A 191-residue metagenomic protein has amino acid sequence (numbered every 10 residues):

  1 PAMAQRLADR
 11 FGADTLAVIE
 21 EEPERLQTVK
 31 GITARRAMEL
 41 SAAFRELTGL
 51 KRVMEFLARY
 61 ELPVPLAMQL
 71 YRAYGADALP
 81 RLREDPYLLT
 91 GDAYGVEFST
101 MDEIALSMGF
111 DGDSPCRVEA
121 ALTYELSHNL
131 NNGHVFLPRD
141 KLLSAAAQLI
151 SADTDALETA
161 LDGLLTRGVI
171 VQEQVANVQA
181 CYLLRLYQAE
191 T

Functional and structural regions predicted by a protein language model:
A2-T191: Accessory, non-ATPase domains that flank or precede helicase/AAA+ motor cores in DNA-metabolism machines
